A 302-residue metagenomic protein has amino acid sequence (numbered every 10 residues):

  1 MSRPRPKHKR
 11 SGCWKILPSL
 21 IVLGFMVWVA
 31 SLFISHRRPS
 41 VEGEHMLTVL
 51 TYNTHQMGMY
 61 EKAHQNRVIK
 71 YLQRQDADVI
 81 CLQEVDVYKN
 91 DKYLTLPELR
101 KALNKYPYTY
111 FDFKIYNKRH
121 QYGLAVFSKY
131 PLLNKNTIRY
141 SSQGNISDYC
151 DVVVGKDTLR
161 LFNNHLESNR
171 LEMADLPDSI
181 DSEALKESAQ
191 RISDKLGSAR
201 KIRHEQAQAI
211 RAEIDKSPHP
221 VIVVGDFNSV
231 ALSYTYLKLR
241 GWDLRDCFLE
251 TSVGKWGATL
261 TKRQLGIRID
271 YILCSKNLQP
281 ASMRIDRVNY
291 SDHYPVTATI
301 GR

Functional and structural regions predicted by a protein language model:
M1, H36-S40, N53-Q56: Membrane-interfacial interhelical loops
M1-S31, S35, T137, H204 (+2 more regions): Metal-dependent phosphoester-hydrolase catalytic domains
W14-L20, G24-G43, Y60-E61, Q73 (+3 more regions): Structured beta-strand-rich core segments of catalytic domains in phosphoester-bond hydrolases
T48-T54, V68-Y93, R160-H165, L196 (+3 more regions): Active-site beta-strand/loop signature of hydrolases that rely on acidic residues for catalysis
T51-Q65, D86-N90, R170-A199: Acidic/histidine-rich helix-loop elements that form or flank divalent-metal/phosphate-binding sites at the catalytic
T54, K105-T109, L244-L249: Short hydrophobic/aromatic-enriched beta-strand-loop microsegments
E61-Q65, K92, H120, A199-A207 (+3 more regions): Solvent-exposed, acidic/flexible segments
R67-V68, L96-R100, G144, D178-S179 (+1 more regions): Glycine-rich, phosphate-binding/catalytic loops in enzymes
